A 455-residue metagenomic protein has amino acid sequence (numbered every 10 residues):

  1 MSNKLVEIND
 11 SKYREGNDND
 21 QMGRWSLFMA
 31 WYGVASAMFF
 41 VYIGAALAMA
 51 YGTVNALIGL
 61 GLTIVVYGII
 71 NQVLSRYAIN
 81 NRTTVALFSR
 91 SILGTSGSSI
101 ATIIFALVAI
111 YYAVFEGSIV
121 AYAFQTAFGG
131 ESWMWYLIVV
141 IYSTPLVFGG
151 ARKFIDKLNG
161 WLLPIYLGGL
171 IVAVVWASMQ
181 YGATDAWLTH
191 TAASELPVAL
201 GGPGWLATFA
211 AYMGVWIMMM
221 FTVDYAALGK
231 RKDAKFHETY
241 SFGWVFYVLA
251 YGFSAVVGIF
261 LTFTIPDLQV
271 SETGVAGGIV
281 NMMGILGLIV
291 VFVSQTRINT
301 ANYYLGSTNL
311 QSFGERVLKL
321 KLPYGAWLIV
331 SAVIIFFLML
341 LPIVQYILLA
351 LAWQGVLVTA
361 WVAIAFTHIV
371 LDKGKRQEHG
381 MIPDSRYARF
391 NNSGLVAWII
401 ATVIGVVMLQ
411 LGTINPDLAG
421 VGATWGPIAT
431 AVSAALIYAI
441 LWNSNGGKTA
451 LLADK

Functional and structural regions predicted by a protein language model:
M1-V54, A199-F209, A226-H237, N445-K455: Membrane-interface "cap" regions at the ends of multi-pass membrane proteins
A30-W31, A101-A106, A127-G150, P164-V175 (+3 more regions): Transmembrane alpha-helical segments of multi-pass small-molecule transport proteins
A45-A50, R76, S118-A127, V140-L162 (+4 more regions): Membrane-water interface regions at transmembrane-helix termini and the short interhelical loops of multi-pass membrane
A86-S89, G117-W135, K230, T300-V330 (+1 more regions): Helix-loop-helix connectors at the membrane interface of multi-pass transporters/channels
A121, M134-Y142, V147-Q180, G243-W244 (+2 more regions): Membrane-interface loop-to-helix entry segments
L137, S312-Q345, P383-G405: Loop-to-transmembrane helix boundary motifs in multi-pass membrane proteins
Y166-S194, A211-W216, V257-F260, A365-R376 (+1 more regions): Hydrophobic alpha-helical segments and their helix-loop junctions in multi-pass secondary transporters
V362-I437, K448-K455: C-terminal membrane-solvent junction of multi-pass transporters and transport-like membrane proteins
